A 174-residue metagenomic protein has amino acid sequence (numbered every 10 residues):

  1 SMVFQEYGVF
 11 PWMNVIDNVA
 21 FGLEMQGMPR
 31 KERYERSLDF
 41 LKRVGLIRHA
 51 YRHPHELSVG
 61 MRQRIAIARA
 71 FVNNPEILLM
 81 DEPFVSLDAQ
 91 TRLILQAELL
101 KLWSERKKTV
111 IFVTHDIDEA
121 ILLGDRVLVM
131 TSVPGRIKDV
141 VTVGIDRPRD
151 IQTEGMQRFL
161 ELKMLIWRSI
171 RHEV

Functional and structural regions predicted by a protein language model:
Q5-F10, D116: Catalytic "switch" loops of ABC-type ATPases
I16, A50-H53: Signature (C-motif/LSGGQ) region and adjacent switch/coupling loops of ABC-type ATPase nucleotide-binding domains
I16-E24, Y34, L38, T142: Short helical segment in ABC ATPase nucleotide-binding domains corresponding to the A-loop/adjacent helical element
R52-H55, N73: Conserved signature/switch motifs of ABC ATPase nucleotide-binding domains
I67: Hydrophobic anchor residue at the start of the ABC signature
L78-D81: Catalytic Walker B motif of ABC-type/P-loop ATPase nucleotide-binding domains
R92-R106: Helical segment within the ABC ATPase nucleotide-binding domain
